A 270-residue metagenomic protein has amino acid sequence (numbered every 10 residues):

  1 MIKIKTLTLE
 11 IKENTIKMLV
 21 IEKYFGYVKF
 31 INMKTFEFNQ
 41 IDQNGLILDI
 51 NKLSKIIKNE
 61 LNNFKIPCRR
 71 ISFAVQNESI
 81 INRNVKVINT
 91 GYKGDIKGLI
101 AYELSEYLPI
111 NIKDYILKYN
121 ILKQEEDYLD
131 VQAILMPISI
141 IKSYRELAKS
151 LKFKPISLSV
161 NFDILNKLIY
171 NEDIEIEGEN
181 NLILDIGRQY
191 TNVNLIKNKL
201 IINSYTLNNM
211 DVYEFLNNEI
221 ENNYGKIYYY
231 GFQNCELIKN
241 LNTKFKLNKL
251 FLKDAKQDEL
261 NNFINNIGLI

Functional and structural regions predicted by a protein language model:
M1-I270: Hydrophobic/aromatic-enriched cytosolic interaction surfaces used to assemble or bind macromolecules
